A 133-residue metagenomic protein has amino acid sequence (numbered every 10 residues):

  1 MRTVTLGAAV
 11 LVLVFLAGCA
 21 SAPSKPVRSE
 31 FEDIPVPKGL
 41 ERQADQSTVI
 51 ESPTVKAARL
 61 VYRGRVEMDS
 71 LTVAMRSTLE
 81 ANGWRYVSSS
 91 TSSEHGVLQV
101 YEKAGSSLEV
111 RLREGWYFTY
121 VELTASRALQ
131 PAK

Functional and structural regions predicted by a protein language model:
R2-T5, A20-K133: An acidic-aromatic pocket/loop used at catalytic or ligand-binding sites
T5-L11: Sec-dependent signal peptide hydrophobic core
F15-G18: C-terminal motif of bacterial Sec signal peptides marking the signal peptidase cleavage site
